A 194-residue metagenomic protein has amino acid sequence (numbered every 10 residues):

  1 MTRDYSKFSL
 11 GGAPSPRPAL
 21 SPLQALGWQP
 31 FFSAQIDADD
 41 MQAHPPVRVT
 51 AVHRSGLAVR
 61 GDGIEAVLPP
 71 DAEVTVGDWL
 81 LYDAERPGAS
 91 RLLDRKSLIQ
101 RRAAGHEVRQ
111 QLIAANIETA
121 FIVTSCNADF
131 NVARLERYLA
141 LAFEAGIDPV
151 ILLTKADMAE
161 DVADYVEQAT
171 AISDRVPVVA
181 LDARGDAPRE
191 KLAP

Functional and structural regions predicted by a protein language model:
M1-V132: N-terminal accessory targeting/assembly segments
G77, A142, T154: Residue-level signal for inorganic ion chemistry
H106-R109, E136-Y138, E190: A generic local structural motif
A114-I117, E144-I147, D174: Short loop/turn elements that form and flank the Walker-type P-loop nucleotide-binding site in RecA-like NTPase cores
I122, I151-L153: Structural beta-sheet core signal
A133-E144: Histidine-anchored nucleotide/phosphate-binding helix
D148, K155-P194: Canonical P-loop GTPase G-domain recognition
